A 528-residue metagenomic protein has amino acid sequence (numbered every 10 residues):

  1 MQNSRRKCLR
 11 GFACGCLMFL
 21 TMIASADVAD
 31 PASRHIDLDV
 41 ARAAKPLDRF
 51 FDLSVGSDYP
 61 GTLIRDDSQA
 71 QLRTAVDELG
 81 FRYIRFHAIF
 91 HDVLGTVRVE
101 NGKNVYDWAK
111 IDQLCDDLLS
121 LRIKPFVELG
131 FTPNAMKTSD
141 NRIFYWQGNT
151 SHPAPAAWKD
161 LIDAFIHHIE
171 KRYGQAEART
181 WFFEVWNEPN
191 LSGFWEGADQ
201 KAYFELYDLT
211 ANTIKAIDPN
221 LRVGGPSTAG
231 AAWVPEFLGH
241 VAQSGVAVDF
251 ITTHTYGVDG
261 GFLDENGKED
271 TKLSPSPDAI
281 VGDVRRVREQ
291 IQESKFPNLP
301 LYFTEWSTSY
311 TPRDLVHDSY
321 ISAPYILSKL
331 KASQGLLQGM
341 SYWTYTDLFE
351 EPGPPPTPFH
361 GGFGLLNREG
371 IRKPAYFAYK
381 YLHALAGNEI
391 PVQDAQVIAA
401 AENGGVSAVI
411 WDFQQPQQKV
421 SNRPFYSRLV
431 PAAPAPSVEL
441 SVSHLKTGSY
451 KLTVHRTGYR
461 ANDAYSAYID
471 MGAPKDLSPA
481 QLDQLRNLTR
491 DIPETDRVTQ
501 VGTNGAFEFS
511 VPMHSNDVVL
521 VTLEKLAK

Functional and structural regions predicted by a protein language model:
M1-L9: N-terminal secretory signal peptides that target proteins for export/translocation
R10-A13, A29: Intrinsic disorder/low-complexity segments
F12-I23: Bacterial N-terminal signal peptides
A24-F182, G197-G230, Q243-V246, Q292-N298 (+3 more regions): Non-catalytic accessory regions flanking glycosidase/transglycosidase catalytic cores in CAZymes
G61, F90-R98, N134, W186-G193 (+3 more regions): Conserved radical SAM core fold
I84-F86, F182-W186, F250-Y256: Non-cysteine beta-strand/loop elements that form the S-adenosyl-L-methionine
N134-K137, G261, Y310-T311, T344-G353: Flexible glycine/acidic-rich beta-alpha junction loops that bind and position SAM and/or redox cofactors in anaerobic
D199-Q338, P358: Noncatalytic carbohydrate-binding groove/subsite architecture in carbohydrate-active enzymes
